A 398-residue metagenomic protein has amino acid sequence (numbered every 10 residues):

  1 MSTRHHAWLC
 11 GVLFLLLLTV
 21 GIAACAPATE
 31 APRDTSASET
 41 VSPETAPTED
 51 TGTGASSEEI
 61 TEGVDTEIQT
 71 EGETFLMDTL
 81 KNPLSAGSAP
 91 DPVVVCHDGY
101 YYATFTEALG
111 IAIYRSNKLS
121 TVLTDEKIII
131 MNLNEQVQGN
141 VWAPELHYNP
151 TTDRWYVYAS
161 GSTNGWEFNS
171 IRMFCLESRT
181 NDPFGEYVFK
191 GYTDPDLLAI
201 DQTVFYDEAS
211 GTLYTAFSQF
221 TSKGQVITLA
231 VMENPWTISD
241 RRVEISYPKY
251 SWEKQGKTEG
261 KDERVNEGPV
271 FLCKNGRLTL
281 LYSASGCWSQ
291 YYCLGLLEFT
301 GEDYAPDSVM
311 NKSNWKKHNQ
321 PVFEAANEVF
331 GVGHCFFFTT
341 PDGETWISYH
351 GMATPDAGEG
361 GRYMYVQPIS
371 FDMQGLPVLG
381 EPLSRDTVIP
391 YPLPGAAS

Functional and structural regions predicted by a protein language model:
S2-V12: Bacterial N-terminal signal peptides that target proteins for export
G11-G21: Bacterial N-terminal signal peptides
C25-P32, A37, V41-P43, P47 (+2 more regions): Carbohydrate-active catalytic/glycan-binding domains of CAZyme proteins, especially the secreted or lumenal ectodomains
